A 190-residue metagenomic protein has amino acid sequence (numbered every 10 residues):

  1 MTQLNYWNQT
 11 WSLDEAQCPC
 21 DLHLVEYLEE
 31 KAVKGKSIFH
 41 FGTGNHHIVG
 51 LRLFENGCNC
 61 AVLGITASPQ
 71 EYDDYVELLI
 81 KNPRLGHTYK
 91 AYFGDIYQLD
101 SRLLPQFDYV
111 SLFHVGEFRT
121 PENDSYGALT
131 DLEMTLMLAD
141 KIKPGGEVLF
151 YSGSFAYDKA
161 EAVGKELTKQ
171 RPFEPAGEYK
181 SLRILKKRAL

Functional and structural regions predicted by a protein language model:
M1-G35: Class I SAM-dependent methyltransferase Rossmann-like catalytic core, especially the SAM/SAH-binding loop
V33-H46: Conserved class I S-adenosyl-L-methionine
N45-N59: Conserved SAM-binding loop of SAM-dependent methyltransferases across substrates and taxa, primarily the Class I
C60-A67: Conserved SAM-binding motif I beta-strand of class I
R84-I96: Conserved SAM-binding strand-loop segment of SAM-dependent methyltransferases
Y97-S111: A short acidic, Gly/Pro-enriched loop at the edge of an enzyme's catalytic core that lines a small-molecule cofactor
D108-A128: A short SAM/SAH-binding and catalytic strip from SAM-dependent methyltransferases
D124-P144: A short glycine-rich, Lys/Arg-flanked "PGG" loop and its adjoining helix->strand segment in the class I
